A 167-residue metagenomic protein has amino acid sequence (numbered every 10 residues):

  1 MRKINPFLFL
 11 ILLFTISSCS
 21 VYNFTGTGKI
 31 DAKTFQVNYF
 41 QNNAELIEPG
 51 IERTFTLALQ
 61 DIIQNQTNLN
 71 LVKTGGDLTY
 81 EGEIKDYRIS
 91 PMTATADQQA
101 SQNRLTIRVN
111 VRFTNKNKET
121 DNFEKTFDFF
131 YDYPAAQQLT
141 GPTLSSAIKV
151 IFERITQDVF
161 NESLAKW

Functional and structural regions predicted by a protein language model:
M1-C19: Sec-dependent bacterial lipoprotein signal peptides
L8, G26, L71, Q98-A100: Residues embedded in well-ordered secondary-structure elements
F9-L10, N42-N43, G50-L57, D77-D86 (+1 more regions): N-terminal start-of-chain detector that recognizes signal peptides and the immediate post-cleavage beginning
I16-L57, D61, Q66-L69, K73 (+2 more regions): A structural "domain/chain start" motif
N23, N65-T67, D77-N122, T126 (+2 more regions): Surface-exposed short loop/turn segments
N42-P49, Q138-I148: Second-shell loop/turn segments in exported
L144-W167: Compositionally biased, intrinsically disordered linkers/stalks adjacent to structured regions
